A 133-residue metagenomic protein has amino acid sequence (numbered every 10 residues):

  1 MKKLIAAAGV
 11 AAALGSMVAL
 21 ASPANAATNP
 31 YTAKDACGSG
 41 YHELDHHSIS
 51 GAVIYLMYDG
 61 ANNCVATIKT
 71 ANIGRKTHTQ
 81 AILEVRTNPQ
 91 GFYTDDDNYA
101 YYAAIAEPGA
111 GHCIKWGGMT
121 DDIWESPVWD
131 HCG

Functional and structural regions predicted by a protein language model:
M1-H42: N-terminal prepro-regions of secreted/extracellular proteins
A26-G133: Post-signal peptide N-terminal regions of Sec-secreted extracellular proteins
